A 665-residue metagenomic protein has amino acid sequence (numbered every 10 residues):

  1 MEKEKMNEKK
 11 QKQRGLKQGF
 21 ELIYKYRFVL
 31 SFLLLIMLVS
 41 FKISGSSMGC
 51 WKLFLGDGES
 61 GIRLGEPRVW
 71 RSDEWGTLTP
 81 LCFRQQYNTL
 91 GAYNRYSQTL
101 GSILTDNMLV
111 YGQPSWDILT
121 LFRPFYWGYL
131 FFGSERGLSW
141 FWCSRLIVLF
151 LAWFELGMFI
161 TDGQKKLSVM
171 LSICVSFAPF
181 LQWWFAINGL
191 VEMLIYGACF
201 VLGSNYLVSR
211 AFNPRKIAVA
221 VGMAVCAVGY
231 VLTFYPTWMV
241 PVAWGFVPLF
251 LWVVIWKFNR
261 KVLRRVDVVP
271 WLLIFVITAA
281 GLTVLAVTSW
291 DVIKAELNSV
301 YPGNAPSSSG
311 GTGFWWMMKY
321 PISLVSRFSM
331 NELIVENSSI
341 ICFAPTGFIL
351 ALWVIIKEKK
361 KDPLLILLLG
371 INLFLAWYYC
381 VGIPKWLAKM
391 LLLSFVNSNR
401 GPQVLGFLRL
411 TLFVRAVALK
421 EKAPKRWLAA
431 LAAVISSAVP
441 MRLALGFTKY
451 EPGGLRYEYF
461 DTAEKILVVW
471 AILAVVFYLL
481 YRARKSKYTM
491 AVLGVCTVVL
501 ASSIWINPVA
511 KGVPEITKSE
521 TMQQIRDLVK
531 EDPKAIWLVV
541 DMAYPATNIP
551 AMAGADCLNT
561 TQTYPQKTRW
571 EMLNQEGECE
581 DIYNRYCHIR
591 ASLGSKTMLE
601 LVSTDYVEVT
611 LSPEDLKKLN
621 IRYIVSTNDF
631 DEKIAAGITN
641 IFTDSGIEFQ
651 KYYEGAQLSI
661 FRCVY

Functional and structural regions predicted by a protein language model:
M1-S46: Start-transfer (signal-anchor) and selected internal transmembrane alpha helices of multi-pass inner/ER membrane
Y24, P214-A218, F258-F275, K360-L364 (+3 more regions): Membrane-interfacial entry segments at the cytosolic side of transmembrane helices
G49-I195: Active-site lumenal/periplasmic loops and adjacent helix-entry segments of GT-C-fold, multi-pass membrane
Q86-S115, R123-Y126, I504-Y665: Soluble catalytic regions of membrane-associated enzymes that act on cell-envelope and secretory-pathway components
R136, W140, L181-E192, L373-L428 (+1 more regions): Membrane-helix boundary/interfacial segments in multi-pass membrane proteins
F150-L156, K165-K257, P270-D291, V434-R442 (+2 more regions): Membrane-embedded helix bundles of polyisoprenyl
V284-L364, N399: Periplasmic/ER-lumenal interhelical loops and adjacent helix-loop junctions in multi-pass membrane proteins
K425-K530, A535-A546, T563: Transmembrane helical bundles and short interhelical boundary loops of multi-pass, membrane-embedded
